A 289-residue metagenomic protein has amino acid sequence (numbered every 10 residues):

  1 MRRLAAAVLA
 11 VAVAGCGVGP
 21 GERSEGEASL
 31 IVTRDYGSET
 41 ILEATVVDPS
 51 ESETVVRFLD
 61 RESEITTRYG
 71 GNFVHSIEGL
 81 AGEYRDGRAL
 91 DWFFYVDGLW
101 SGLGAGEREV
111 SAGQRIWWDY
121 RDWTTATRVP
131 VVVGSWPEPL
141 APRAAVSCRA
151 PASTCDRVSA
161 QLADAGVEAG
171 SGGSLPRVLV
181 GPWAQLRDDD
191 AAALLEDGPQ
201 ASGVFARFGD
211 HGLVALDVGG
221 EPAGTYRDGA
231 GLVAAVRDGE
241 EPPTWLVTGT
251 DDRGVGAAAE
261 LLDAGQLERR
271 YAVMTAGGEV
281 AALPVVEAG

Functional and structural regions predicted by a protein language model:
M1-A10: Sec-dependent signal peptide recognition, specifically the positively charged N-region followed immediately by
A12-G15: C-terminal motif of bacterial Sec signal peptides marking the signal peptidase cleavage site
G17-P20: Bacterial signal peptide processing site
E22-T45, V131-A141: Eukaryote-biased recognition of intrinsically disordered, low-complexity regulatory segments
Y36-E62: Post-signal-peptide N-terminal segment of Sec-exported extracytoplasmic proteins
T40-P49, S101-G106, R143-A152, T244-W245: Second-shell loop/turn segments in exported
V55-L103, E107-R108: Hydrophobic, secondary-structure "cap" segments at the distal end of domains
Q114-G289: Solvent-exposed alpha-helical segments and adjacent loops that form catalytic or protein-interaction surfaces
